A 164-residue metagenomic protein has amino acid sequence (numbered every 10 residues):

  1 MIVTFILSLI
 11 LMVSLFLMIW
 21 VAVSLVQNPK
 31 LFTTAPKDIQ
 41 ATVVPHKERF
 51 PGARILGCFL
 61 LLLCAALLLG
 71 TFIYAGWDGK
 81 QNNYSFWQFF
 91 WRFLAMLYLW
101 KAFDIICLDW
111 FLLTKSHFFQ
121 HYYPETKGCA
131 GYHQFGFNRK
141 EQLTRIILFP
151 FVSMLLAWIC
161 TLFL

Functional and structural regions predicted by a protein language model:
V3-I19, W87-I106: Alpha-helical transmembrane segments
V21-V43: Membrane-interface helix-loop junction between the first two transmembrane segments
V43-L63: Interfacial helix-start motif at the membrane-water boundary
L56-A95: Helix-adjacent hinge/juxtasegments
C107-K127: Juxtamembrane non-transmembrane "cap" segments at the membrane-aqueous interface of multi-pass membrane proteins
H121-R139: Short, membrane-exposed interhelical loops at transmembrane-helix boundaries
Q134-V152: Hydrophobic alpha-helical transmembrane segments
L156-L164: Juxtamembrane boundary at the C-terminal end of a transmembrane helix
